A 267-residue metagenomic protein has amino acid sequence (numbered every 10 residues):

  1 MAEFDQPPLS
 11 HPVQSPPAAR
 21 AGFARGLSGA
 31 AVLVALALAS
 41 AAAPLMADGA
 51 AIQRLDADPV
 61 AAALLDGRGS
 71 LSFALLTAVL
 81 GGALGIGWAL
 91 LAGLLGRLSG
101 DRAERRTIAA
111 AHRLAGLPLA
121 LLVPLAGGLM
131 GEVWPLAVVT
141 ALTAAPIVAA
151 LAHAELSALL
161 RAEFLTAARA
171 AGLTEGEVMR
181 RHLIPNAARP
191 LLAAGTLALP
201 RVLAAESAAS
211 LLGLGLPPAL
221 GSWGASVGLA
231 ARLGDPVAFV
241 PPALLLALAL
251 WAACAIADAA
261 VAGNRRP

Functional and structural regions predicted by a protein language model:
M1-V34, S99, A255-P267: Transmembrane alpha-helical segments of polytopic membrane transport and secretion proteins
P12-A50, T107-L114, W251: N-terminal signal-anchor/first transmembrane alpha helix
V34, S72, L76-L80, L84 (+1 more regions): Transmembrane alpha-helices
V60-L94, L244-L245, L250: Transmembrane alpha-helix signature in integral membrane proteins
G81, P124, G128, L211 (+1 more regions): Hydrophobic alpha-helical transmembrane segments of polytopic membrane proteins
D101-L159: Generic hydrophobic transmembrane alpha-helix motif, especially the helices
P124, L129, V133, A137 (+2 more regions): Non-cytoplasmic
L151-A187: Short cytoplasmic-facing helical segments at TM-TM junctions of multi-pass membrane proteins
